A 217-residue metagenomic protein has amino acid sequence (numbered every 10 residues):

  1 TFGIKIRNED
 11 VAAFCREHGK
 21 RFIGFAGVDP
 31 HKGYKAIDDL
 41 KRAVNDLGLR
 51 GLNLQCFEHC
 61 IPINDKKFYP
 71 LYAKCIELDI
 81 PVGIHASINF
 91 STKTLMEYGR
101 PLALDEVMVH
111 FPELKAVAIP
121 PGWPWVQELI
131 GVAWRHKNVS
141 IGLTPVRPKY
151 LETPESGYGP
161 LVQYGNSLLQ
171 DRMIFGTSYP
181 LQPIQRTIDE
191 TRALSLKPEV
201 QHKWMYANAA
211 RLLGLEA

Functional and structural regions predicted by a protein language model:
F2-Y98, P148: Active-site gating/metal-coordination segments in enzymes
V11, C15, G24, A43 (+8 more regions): Conserved, mostly hydrophobic/aromatic
K41-R42, L169-R172, P183-A217: Mid-to-C-terminal alpha-helical segments outside catalytic/metal-binding sites
D46-G51, K74-P81, H110-L114, W134-S140 (+2 more regions): Glycine-enriched alpha-helix->loop->beta-strand junction motifs that scaffold or abut catalytic
C60-D65, A118-P124, K149-E152: Active-site glycine- and acidic-residue-rich loops that bind and position anionic ligands or nucleotide-like cofactors
T94-L102, V126-R135, L151-L161, P180-A193: Histidine/acidic-residue-rich catalytic or RNA/ligand-binding cores of hydrolases and nuclease-related proteins
P120-P121, G142-P145, L168-Q185: Short acidic/histidine-rich active-site segments
V139-E152: His/Asp/Glu-enriched short active-site or ligand-binding loop at hydrolase and phosphoryl-transfer sites
